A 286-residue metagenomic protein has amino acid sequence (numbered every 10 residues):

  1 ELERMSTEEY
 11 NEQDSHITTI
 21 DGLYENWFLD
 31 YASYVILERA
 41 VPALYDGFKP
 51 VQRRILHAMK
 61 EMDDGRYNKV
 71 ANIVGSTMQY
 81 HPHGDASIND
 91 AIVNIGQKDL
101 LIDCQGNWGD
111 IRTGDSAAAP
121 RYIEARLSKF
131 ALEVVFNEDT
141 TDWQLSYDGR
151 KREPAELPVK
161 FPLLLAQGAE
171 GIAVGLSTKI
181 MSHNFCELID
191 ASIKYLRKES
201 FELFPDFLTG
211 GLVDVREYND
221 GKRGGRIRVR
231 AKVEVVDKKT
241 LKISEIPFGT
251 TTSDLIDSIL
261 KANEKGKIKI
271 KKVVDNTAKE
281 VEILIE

Functional and structural regions predicted by a protein language model:
E1-G224, L284: Catalytic phosphate-handling regions of large nucleic-acid enzymes and associated NTPases
R226-E286: Gly/Lys-enriched N-terminal cap/neck module of very large, oligomeric protein machines
